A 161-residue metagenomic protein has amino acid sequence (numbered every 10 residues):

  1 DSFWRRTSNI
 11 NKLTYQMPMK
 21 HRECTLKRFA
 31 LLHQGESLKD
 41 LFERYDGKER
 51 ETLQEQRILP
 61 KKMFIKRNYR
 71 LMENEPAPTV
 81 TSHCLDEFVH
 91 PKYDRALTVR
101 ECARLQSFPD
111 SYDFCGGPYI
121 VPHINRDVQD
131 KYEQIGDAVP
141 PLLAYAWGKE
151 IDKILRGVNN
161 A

Functional and structural regions predicted by a protein language model:
D1-A161: C-terminal target-recognition/interaction regions appended to catalytic cores
